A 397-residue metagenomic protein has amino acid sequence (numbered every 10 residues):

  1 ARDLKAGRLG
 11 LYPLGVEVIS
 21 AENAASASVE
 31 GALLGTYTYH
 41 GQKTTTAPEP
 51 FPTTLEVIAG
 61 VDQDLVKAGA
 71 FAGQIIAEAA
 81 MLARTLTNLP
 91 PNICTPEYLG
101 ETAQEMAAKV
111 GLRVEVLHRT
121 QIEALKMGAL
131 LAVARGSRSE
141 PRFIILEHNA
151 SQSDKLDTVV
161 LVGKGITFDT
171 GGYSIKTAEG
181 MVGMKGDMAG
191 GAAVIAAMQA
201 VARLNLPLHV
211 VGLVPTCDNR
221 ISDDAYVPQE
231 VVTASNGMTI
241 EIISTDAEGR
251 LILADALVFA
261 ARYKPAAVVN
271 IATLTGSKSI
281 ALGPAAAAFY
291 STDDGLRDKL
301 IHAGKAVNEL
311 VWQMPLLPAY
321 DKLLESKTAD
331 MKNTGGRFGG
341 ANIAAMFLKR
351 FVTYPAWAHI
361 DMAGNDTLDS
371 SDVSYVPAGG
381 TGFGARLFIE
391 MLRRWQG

Functional and structural regions predicted by a protein language model:
A1-G165: Short amphipathic alpha-helical segment within the helicase RecA-like ATPase core that mediates nucleic-acid
A6, G100-G397: A generic structural signal for tightly packed, nonpolar segments enriched in small/aliphatic residues
